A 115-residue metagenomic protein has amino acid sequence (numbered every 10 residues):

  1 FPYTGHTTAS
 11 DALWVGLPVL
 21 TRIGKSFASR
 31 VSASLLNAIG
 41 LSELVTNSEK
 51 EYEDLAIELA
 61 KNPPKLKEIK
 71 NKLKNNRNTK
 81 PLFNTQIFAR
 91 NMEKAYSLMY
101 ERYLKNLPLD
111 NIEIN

Functional and structural regions predicted by a protein language model:
F1, G40-S42, R77: Generic anion/oxyanion-binding catalytic loop in active/binding sites
F1-V31: A donor-sugar binding/catalytic signature common to diverse glycosyltransferases and related nucleotide-sugar
T4, N47-K50, I87: Short beta->alpha linker loops
S10-W14, R30, S34, E51 (+2 more regions): A generic structural signal for ordered alpha-helices
L13, N37, E101: Short polybasic/polar patches that bind polyanions
S26-K61, K65: Change "using UDP/GDP/dTDP sugars" to "using nucleotide sugars
E53-N115: C-terminal amphipathic helix plus adjacent low-complexity, charged tail appended to glycosyltransferase catalytic
